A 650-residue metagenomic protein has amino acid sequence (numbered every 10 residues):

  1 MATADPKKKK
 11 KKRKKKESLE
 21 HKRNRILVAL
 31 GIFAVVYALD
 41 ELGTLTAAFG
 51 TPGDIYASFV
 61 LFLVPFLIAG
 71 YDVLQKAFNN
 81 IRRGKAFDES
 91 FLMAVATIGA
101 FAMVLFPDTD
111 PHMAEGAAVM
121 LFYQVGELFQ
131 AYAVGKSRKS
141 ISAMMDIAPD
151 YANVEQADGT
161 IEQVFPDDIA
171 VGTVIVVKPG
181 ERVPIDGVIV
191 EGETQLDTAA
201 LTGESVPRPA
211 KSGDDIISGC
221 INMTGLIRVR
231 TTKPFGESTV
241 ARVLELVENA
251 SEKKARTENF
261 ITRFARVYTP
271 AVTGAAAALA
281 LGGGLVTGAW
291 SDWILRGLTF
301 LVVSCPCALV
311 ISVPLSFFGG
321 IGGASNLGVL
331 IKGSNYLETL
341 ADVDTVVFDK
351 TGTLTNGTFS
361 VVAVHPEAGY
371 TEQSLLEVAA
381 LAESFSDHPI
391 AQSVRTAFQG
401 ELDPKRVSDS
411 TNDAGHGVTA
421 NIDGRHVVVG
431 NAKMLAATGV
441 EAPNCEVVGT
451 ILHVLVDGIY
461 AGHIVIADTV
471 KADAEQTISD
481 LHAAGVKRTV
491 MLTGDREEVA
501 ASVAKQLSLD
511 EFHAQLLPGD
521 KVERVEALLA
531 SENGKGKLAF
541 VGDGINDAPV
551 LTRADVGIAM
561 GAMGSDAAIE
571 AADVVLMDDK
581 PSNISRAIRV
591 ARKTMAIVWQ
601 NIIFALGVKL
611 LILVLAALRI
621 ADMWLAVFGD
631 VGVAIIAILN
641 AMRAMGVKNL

Functional and structural regions predicted by a protein language model:
M1-A57, V64, D158-Q163, A241 (+5 more regions): Flexible metal-binding regulatory segments at protein termini and peripheral loops
A2-K16, F62-Y151, A170-I175, R182 (+5 more regions): Actuator/coupling domain of P-type ATPases
A29-G31, N259-W290, R296-P314, W599-F628: Bilayer-spanning, highly hydrophobic alpha-helical transmembrane segments
A77, H112, A133, A152 (+26 more regions): Residue-level signature of catalytic and energy-coupling elements of molecular machines, predominantly ATP/GTP-dependent
F78-D88, F129-A143, L315-S334, M642-L650: Juxtamembrane helix-loop transition segments at the membrane interface in multi-pass membrane proteins
E89-A94, L201, F260, L295 (+2 more regions): Conserved catalytic phosphorylation-site environment of P-type ATPases
K178, V361, H365-R488, E497 (+1 more regions): P-type ATPase nucleotide-binding
G424, V456-Q600, V608: Conserved ATP-binding TGD loop and adjacent catalytic N/P-domain core of P-type ATPases
